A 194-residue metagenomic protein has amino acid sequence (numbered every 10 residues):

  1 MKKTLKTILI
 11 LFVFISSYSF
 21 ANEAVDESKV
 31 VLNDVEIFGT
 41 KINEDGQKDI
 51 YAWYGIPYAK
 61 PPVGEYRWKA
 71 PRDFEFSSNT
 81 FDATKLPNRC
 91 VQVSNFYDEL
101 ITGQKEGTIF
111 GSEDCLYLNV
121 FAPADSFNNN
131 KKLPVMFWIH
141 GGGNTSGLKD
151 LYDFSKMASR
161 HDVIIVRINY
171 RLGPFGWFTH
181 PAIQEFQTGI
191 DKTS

Functional and structural regions predicted by a protein language model:
K2-I10: Sec-dependent signal peptide recognition, specifically the positively charged N-region followed immediately by
F12-F20: Hydrophobic h-region of N-terminal signal peptides that target proteins for export in Gram-negative bacteria
S19-T193: Non-catalytic accessory segments of hydrolases
